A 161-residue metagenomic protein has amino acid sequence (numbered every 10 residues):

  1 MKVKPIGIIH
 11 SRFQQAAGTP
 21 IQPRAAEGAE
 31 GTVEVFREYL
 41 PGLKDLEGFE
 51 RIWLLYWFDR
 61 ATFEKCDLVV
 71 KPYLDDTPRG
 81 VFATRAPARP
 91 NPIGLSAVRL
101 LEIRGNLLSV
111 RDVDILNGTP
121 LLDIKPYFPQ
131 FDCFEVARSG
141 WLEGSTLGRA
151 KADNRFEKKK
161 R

Functional and structural regions predicted by a protein language model:
M1-L95, E102-R161: Cys-His-centered catalytic/binding microenvironment captured across papain-like cysteine peptidases and homologous
